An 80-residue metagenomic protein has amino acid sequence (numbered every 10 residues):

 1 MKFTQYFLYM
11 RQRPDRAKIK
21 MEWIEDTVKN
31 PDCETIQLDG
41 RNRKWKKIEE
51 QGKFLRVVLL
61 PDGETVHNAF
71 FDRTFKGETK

Functional and structural regions predicted by a protein language model:
M1-K80: Ribonuclease/tRNase effector modules and their secretory precursors
